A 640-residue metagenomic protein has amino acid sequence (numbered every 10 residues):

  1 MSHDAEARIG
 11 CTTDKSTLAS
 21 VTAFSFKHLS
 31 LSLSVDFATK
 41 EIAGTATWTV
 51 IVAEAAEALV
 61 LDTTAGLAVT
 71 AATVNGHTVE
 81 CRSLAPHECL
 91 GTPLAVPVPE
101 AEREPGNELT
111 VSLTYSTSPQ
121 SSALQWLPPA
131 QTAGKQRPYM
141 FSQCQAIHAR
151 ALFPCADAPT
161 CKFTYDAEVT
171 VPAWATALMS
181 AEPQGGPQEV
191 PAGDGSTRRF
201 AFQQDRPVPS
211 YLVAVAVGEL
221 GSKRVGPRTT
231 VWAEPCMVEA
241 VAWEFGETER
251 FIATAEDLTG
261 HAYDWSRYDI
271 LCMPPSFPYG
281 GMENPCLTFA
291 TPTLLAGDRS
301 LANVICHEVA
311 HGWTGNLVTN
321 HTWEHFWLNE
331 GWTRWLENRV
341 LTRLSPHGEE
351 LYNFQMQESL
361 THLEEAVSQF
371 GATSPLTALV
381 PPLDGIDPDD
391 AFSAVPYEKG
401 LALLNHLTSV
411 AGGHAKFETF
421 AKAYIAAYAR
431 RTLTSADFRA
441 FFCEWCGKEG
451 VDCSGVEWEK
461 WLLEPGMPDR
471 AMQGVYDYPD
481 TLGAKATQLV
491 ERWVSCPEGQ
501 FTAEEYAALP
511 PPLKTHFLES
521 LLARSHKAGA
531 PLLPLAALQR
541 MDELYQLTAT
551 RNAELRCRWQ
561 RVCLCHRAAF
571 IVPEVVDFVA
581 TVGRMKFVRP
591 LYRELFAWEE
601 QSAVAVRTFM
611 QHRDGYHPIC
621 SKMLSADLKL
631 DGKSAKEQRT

Functional and structural regions predicted by a protein language model:
M1-S266, I270, F392-V395: Acidic/His-enriched low-complexity segments
T22-F24, T39, E283, A372 (+2 more regions): Generic alpha-helical segment signature
E54-A55, H77-T78, E102-N107, P187-T197 (+4 more regions): Short, glycine- and charge-enriched coil/turn segments that flank and shape catalytic ligand pockets
L67, L294-L295, L564: Hydrophobic pocket-lining residues within nucleotide cofactor-binding pockets
N75, F202, V231-W493, P497: Hydrophobic alpha-helical and helix-loop surface patches within well-folded domains that function as non-catalytic
L127-P128, S180-Q184, E324-F326, E330 (+6 more regions): Composition- and surface-driven signal marking solvent-exposed, interaction-prone regions in large proteins
Y139-F141, V217-T230, P375, H414-K416 (+4 more regions): Short, compositionally biased low-complexity segments
S393-G400, S409, A429-T434, C443-E444 (+1 more regions): Long, ordered, helix-rich scaffold segments
